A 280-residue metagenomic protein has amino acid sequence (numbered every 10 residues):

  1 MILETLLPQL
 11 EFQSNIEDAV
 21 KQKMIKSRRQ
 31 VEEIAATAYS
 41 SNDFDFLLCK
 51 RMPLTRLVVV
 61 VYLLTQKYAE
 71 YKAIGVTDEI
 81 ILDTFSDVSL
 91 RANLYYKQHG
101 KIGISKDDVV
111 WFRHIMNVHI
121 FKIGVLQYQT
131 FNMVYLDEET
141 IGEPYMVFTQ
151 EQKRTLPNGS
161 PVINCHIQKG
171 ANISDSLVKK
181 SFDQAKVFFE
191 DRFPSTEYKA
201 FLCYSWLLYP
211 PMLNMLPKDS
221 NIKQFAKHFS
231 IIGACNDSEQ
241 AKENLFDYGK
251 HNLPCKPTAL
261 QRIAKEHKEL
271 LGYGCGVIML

Functional and structural regions predicted by a protein language model:
M1-I173, D191-A200, P211-L280: Non-catalytic substrate-recognition and accessory regions of acyl/acetyltransferase enzymes
D175-D191: Well-ordered, non-membrane alpha-helical segments in soluble/globular domains
C203-L208: An acidic- and aromatic-residue-enriched active-site/binding cleft used to recognize and process polar
